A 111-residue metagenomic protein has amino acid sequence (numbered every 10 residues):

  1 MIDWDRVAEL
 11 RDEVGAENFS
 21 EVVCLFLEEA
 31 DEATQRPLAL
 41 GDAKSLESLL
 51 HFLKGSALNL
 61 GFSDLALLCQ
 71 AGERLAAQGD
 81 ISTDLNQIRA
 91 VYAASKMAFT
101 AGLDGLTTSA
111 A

Functional and structural regions predicted by a protein language model:
M1-S48, F52-A111: Two-component system phosphorelay core
